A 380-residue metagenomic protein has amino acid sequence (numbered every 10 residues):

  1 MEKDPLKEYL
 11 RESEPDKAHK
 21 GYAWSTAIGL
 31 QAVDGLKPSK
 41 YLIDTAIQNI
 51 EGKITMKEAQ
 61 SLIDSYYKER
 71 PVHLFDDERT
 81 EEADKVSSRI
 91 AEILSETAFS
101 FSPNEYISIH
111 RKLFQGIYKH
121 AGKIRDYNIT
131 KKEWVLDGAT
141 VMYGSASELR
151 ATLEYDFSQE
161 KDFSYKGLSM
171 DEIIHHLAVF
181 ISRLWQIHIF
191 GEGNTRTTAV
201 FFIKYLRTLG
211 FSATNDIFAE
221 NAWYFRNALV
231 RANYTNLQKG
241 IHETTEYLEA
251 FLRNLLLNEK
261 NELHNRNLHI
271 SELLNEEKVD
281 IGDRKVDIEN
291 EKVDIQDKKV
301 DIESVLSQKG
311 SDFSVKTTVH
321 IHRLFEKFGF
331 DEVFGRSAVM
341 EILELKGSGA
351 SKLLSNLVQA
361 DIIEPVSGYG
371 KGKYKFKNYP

Functional and structural regions predicted by a protein language model:
M1-P380: FIC/Doc superfamily catalytic core
